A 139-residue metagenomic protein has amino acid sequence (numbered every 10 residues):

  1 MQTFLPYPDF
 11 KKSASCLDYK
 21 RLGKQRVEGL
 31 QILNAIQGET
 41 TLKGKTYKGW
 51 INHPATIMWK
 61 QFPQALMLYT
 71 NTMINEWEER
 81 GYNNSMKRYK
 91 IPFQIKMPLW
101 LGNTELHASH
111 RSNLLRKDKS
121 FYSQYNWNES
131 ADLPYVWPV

Functional and structural regions predicted by a protein language model:
M1-V139: Expand to "…catalyze enediolate/carbanion chemistry for C-C bond making/breaking, isomerization, decarboxylation
